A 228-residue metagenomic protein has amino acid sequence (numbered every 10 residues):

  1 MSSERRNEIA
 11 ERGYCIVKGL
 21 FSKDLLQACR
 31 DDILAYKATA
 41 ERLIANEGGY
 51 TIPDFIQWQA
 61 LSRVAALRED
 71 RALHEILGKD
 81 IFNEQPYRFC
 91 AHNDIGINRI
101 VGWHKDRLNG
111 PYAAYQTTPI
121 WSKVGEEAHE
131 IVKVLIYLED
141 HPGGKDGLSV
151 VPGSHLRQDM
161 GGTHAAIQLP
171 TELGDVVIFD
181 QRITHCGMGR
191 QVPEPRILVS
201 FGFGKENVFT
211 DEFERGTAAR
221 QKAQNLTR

Functional and structural regions predicted by a protein language model:
M1-R12, K18-Q116: Non-heme Fe(II)-dependent double-stranded beta-helix
Y14-I16, K133-Y137, V150, Q168 (+2 more regions): Conserved hydrophobic/aromatic beta-strand scaffold that supports enzyme active sites
L20, H92-D94, D106, Y137-E139 (+3 more regions): Structured loops at beta-to-helix junctions and adjacent beta-edge loops in soluble globular domains
Y36-T39, H141, E206: Phosphate/oxyanion-binding loops and surfaces in catalytic or ligand/nucleic-acid-binding neighborhoods
A60-A66, H164-A165, G187-M188: Active-site rim elements
N83, A128-E130, P193-P195: A short, structural micro-pattern
N98-T171, V208-G216: Catalytic core of non-heme Fe(II) oxygenases with the double-stranded beta-helix
V150, H155, L173-I178, I183-R228: Non-heme Fe(II)/2-oxoglutarate
